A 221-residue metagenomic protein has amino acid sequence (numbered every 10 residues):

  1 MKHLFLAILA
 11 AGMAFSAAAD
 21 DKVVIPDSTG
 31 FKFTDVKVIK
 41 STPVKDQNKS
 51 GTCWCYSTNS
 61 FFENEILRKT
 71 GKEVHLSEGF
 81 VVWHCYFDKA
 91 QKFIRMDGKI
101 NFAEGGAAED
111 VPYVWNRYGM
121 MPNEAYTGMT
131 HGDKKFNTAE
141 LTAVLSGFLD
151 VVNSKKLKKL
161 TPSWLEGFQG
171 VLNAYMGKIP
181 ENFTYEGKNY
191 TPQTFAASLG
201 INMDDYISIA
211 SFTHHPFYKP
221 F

Functional and structural regions predicted by a protein language model:
M1-K22: Bacterial Sec-dependent N-terminal signal peptides
K22-F221: Catalytic-core signature of thiol
